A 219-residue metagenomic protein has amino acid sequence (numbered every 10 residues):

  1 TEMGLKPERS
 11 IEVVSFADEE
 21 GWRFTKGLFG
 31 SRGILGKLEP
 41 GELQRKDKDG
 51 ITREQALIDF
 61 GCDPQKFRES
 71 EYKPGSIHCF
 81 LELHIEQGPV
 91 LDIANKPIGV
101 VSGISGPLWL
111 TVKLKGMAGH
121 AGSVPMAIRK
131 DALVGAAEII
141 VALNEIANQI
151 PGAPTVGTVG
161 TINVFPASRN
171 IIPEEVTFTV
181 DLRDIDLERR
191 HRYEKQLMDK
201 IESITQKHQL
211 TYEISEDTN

Functional and structural regions predicted by a protein language model:
T1, V13, A136: Short strand-loop-helix active-site module centered on a catalytic nucleophile
E2-S10: Flexible, small-residue-rich helix->loop connector segments that border functional cores
E12-V14, E213: A structural signal for isolated positions on well-ordered beta-strands in alpha/beta enzyme cores
E19, R23-L187: Midchain, well-structured core segments that form catalytic/ion-binding scaffolds
I172-P173, H208-L210: Flexible hinge/switch segments at interdomain interfaces of large molecular machines
R192-E202: Short amphipathic alpha-helices in soluble, non-transmembrane regions that often serve as interface/regulatory elements
E213-N219: An extended, acidic, His-containing surface patch that forms the Zn2+-binding/catalytic region of metallohydrolases
